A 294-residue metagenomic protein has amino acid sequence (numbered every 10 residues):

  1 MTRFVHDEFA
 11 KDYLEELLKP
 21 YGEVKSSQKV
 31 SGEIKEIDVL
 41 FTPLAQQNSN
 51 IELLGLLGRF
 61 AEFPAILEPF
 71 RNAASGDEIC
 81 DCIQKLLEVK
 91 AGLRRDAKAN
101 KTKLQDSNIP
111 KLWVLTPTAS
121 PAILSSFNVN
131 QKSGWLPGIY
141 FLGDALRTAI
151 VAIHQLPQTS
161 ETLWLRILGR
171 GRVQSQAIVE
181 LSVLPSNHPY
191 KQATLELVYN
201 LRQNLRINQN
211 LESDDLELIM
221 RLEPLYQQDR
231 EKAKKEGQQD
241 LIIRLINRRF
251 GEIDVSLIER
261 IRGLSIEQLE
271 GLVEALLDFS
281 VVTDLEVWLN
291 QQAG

Functional and structural regions predicted by a protein language model:
M1-N210, G294: Conserved single-residue anchors adjacent to enzymatic active/cofactor-binding motifs
L67, V151, L168-G294: Short, charged alpha-helical interaction segments and adjacent helix-coil junctions
